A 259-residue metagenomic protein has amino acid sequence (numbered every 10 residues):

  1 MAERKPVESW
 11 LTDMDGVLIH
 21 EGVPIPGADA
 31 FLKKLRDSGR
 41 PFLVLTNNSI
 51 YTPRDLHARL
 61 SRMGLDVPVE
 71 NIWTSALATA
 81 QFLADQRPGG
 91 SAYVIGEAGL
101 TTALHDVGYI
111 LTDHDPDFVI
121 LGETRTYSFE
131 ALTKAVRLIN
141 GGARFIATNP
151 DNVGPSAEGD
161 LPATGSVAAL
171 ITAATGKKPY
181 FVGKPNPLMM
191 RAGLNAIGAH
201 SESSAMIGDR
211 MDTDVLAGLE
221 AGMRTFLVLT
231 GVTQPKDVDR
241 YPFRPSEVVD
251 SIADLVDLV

Functional and structural regions predicted by a protein language model:
A2-R40, S49-W73, L77-V259: Asp-based, Mg2+/Mn2+-dependent phosphohydrolase catalytic module
